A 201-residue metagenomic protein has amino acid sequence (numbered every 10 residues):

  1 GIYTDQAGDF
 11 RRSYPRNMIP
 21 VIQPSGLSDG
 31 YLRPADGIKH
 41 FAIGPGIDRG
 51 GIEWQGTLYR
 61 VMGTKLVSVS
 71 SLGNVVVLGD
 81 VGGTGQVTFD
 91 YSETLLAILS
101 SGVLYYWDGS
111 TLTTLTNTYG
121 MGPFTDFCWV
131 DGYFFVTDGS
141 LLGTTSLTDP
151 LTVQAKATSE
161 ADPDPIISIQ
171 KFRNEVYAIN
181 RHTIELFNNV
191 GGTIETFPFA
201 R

Functional and structural regions predicted by a protein language model:
G1-V75, F124-L186: N-terminal beta-propeller domains
I47-G50, D80-I98: Short, charged, amphipathic alpha-helix that recurs within catalytic cores of restriction-modification and other
T57, K65, V76-V77, V103 (+2 more regions): Ser/Thr- (and often Asn-) enriched beta-sheet segments in non-cytosolic proteins
V76-D80, T114-Y119, V153-A157, E195-R201: Beta-propeller fold detector
D80-Q86, T118-F124, A161-D164, R201: Short coil/turn segments at the loop-to-beta-strand junctions that recur within blades of beta-propeller repeat folds
T88-N117, V136: Hydrophobic or amphipathic alpha-helical targeting/insertion segments
N189-I194: Short loop/turn segments immediately following beta-strands, especially the blade-tip and inter-blade linker loops
